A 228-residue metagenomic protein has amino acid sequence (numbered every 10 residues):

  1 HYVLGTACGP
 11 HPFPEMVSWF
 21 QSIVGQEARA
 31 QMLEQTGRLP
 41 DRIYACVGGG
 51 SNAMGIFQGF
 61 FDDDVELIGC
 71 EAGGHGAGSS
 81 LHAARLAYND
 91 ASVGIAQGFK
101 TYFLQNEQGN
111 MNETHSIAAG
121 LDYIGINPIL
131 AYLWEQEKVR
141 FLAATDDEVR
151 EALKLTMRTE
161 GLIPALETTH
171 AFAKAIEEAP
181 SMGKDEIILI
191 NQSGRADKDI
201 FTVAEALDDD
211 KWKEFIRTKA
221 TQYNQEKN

Functional and structural regions predicted by a protein language model:
H1-S18, V24, T36, D64 (+2 more regions): Active-site/ligand-binding loops adjacent to catalytic centers
Q21-E27, S51-Q58: Conserved PLP-enzyme active-site core in the AAT-like
R29, I56-F60, L153, A171-E178: Buried hydrophobic packing segments
A30-L39: Phosphate/pyrophosphate-binding loops at sites that engage ATP/ADP/AMP, CoA/4′-phosphopantetheine, polyphosphate
R38-N52, L67-C70, E186-Q192: A short, small-residue-rich loop immediately preceding and capping a beta-strand
C46-F57, A77-S79, T168-A175, D197-I200: Short glycine/serine/threonine-rich phosphate/pyrophosphate-binding segments that cradle anionic phosphate groups
E71, A77, P180, L189-S193 (+2 more regions): Terminal amphipathic helices with adjacent charged low-complexity linkers/tails
M157-A196: C-terminal structured "cap/appendage" subdomains that terminate the fold
